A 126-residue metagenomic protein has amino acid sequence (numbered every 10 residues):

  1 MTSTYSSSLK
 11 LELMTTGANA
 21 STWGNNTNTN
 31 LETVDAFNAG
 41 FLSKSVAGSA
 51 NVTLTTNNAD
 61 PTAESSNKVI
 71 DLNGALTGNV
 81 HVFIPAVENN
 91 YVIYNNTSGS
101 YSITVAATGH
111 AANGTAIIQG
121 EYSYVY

Functional and structural regions predicted by a protein language model:
M1-I103: Exposed extracellular interaction/assembly regions and N-terminal maturation sites
G24-T29, I118-Y126: Extracellular disulfide-bonded cysteine-rich modules/repeats
V80-V82, A112-I117, S123-Y124: Parallel beta-helix/beta-solenoid repeats that form elongated, surface-exposed shafts/blades used for receptor binding
V92-T97, A106-A107, A111-A116: Proteolytic-maturation and junctional protease-sensitive modules
